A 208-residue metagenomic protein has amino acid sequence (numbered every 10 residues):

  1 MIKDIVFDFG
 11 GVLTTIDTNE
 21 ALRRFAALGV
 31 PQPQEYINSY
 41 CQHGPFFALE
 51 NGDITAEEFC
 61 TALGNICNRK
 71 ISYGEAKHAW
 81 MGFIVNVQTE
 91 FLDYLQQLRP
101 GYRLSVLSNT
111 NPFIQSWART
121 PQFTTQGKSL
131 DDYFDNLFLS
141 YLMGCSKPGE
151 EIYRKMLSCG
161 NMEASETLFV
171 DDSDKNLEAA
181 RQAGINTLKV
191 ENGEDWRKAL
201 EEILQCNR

Functional and structural regions predicted by a protein language model:
M1-K3, F7, N111-P112, W117-R208: Asp-based, Mg2+/Mn2+-dependent phosphohydrolase catalytic module
I2-T89, P100, N111-I114: N-terminal helical cap/lid subdomain that shapes the substrate entry/recognition surface in HAD-like hydrolases
D8-G11, G52, L98, V106 (+2 more regions): Generic structural signal for small/hydrophobic residues in well-ordered secondary structure, especially within
E20-R24, G44, E58, A62 (+5 more regions): Alpha-helical elements of Rossmann-like donor-binding domains used by nucleotide-donor carbohydrate transfer enzymes
E90-G101, Y133: Catalytic-core regions built around general acid/base machinery
R103-S105, N186: Proline-centered loop/turn at the N-terminus of a beta-strand
